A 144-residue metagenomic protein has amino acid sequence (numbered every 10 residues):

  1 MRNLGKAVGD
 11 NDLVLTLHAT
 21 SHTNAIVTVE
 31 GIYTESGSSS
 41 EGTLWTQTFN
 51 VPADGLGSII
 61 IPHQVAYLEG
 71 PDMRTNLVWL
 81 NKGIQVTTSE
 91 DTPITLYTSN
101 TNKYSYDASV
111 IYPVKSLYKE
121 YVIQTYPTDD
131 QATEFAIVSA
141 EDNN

Functional and structural regions predicted by a protein language model:
M1-N144: Intrinsically disordered, low-complexity linker/terminal regions across diverse proteins
